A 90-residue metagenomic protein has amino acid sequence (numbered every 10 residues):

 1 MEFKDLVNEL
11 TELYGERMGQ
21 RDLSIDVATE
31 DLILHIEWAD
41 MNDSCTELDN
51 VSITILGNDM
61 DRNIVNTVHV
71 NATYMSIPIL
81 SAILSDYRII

Functional and structural regions predicted by a protein language model:
M1-D31: Negatively charged, low-complexity tracts enriched in Asp/Glu with abundant Ser/Thr
L6-E9, L13, H35, I79-D86: Charge-rich, solvent-exposed alpha-helical interaction surfaces
L13-Q20, A39, D86, I90: Surface-exposed polar/charged interaction patches
G19, D26-I79: Acidic, low-complexity, intrinsically disordered interaction modules
